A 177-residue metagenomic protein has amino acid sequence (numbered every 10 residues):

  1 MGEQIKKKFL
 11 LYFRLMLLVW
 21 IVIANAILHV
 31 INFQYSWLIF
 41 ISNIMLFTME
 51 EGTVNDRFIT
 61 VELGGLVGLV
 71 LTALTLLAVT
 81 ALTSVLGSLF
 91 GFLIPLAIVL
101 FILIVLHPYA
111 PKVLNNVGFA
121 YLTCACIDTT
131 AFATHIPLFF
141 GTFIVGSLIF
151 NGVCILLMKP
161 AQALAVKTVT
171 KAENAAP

Functional and structural regions predicted by a protein language model:
M1-V54, F132-P137, I144-A165, V169-P177: Alpha-helical transmembrane segments and their membrane-interface boundaries that form or gate the permeation pathway
L17-H29, G65, L69-T80, F92-P108 (+1 more regions): Transmembrane alpha-helical segments of multi-pass membrane transport proteins and ion-pumping complexes
Q34-E51, L100-F132: Pore- and pathway-forming membrane helices of multi-pass small-molecule/ion transporters and channels
S42, L46-T75, T80: Helix-loop-helix junctions within the multi-pass membrane cores of secondary transporters/permeases
F58-V67, G91, P111-A120: Cytoplasmic-side transmembrane-helix entry/capping segments in multi-pass membrane proteins
A73-A81, D128-F140: Hydrophobic alpha-helical transmembrane segments in multi-pass integral membrane proteins
A81-F90, Q162-V166: Membrane interface segments of multi-pass transport proteins and intramembrane proteases
P111-L114, P137-T142: Hydrophobic alpha-helical transmembrane segments
